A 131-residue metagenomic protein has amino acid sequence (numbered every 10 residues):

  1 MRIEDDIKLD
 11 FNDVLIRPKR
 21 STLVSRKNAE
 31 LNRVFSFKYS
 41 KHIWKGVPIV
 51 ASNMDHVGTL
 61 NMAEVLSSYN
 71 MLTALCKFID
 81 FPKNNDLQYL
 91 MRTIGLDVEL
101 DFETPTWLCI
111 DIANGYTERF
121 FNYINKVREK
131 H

Functional and structural regions predicted by a protein language model:
M1-H131: Active-site entrance/lid segments in N-terminal catalytic domains of soluble metabolic enzymes
